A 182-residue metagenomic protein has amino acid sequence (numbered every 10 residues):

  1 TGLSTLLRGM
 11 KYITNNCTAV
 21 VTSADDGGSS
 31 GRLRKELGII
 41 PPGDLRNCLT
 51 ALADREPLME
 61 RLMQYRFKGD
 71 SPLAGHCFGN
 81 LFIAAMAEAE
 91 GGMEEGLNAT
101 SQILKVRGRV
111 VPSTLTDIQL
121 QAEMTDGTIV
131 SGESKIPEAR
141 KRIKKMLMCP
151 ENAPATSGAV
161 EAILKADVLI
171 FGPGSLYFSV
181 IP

Functional and structural regions predicted by a protein language model:
T1-L3, I103, N152-P154: Short beta->alpha connector loops
G2-L7, S29, P173, Y177-P182: Short glycine/serine/threonine-rich phosphate/pyrophosphate-binding segments that cradle anionic phosphate groups
T5-R8, T156-G158: A generic local structural motif
L6-N16: A short, Lys/Arg-enriched amphipathic alpha-helix followed by its capping loop at the start of a domain
T14, R107, A166-D167: Short, well-ordered alpha-helix to beta-strand connector turns
T18-S23: Short internal beta-strands
A24-K141: Electropositive, gly/pro-rich neighborhoods at or near active sites that engage anionic ligands
T116-P173, S179: Active-site gating loop/helix substructures
